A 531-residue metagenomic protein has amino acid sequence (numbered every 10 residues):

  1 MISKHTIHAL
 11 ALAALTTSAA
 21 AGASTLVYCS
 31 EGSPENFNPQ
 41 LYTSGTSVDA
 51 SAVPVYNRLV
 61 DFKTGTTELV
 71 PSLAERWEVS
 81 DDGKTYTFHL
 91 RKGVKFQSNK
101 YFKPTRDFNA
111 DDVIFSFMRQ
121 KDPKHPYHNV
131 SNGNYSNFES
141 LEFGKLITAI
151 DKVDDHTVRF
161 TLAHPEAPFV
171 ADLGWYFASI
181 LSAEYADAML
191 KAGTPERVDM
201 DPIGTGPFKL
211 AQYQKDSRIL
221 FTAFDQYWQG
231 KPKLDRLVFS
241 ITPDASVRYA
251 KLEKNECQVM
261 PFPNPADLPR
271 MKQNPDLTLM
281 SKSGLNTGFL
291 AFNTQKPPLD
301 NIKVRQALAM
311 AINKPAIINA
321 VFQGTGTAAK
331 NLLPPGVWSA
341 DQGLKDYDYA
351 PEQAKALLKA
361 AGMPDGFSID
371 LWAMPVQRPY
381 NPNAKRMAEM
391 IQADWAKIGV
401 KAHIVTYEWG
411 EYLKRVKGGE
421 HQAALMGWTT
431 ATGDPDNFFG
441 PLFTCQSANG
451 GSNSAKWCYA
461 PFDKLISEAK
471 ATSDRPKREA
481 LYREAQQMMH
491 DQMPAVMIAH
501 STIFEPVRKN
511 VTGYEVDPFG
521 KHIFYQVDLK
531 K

Functional and structural regions predicted by a protein language model:
S24-S30, S47-A50, A167, Q214-S217 (+7 more regions): Detector for C-terminal structural segments
C29-D81, M118, H125, I203-P207: N-terminal lobe/hinge region of extracytoplasmic solute-binding protein
S33-D49, L73-A74, K100-P104, A167-S179 (+3 more regions): A structural "hinge/loop" feature
K63-T64, K145, D155-H156, E166-P232 (+4 more regions): Gly/Pro-rich hinge or "lid" segments in bacterial periplasmic/extracellular proteins
E75-P126, R159, K251, P298: Aromatic- and charge-enriched surface segment that lines or borders ligand/interaction sites
H89, K121-D122, P126-A186: Surface-exposed binding/hinge segments that line and control ligand-binding clefts or catalytic entry sites
E196-D199, A223-R270, A388: Ligand-site clamp/hinge motif
F208, L299, A328-A361, R378-R386: Structural transition elements
